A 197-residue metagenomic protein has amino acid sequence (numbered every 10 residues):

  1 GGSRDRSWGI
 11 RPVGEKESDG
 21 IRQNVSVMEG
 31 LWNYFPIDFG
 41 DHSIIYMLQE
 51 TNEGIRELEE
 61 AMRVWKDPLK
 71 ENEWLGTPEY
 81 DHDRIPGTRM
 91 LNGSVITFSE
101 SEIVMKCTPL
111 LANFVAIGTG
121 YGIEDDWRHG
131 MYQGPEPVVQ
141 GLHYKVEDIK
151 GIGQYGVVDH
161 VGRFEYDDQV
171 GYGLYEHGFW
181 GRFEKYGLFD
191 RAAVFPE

Functional and structural regions predicted by a protein language model:
G1-E197: Structured soluble/peripheral alpha/beta segments that form catalytic or ligand/cofactor-binding pockets
